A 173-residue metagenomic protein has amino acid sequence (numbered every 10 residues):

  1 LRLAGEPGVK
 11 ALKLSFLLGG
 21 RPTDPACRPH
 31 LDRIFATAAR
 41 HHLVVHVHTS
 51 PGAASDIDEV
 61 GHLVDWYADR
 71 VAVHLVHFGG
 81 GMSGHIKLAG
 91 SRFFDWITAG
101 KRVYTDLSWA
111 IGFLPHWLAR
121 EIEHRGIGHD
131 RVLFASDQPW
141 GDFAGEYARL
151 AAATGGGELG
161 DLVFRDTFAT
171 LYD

Functional and structural regions predicted by a protein language model:
L1-A4, G90: Short, acidic/polar
L3-A4, L12, A38, T105 (+3 more regions): Conserved, mostly hydrophobic/aromatic
A4-G5, D65: Ankyrin-repeat helical core positions
K10-A11, D24-L133: Catalytic pocket-lining loop regions of alpha/beta-barrel enzymes, especially the amidohydrolase/enolase/GH5 lineages
S15: Conserved residues at the C-terminal ends of beta-strands
I127-L133, G141-D173: Mid-to-C-terminal alpha-helical segments outside catalytic/metal-binding sites
